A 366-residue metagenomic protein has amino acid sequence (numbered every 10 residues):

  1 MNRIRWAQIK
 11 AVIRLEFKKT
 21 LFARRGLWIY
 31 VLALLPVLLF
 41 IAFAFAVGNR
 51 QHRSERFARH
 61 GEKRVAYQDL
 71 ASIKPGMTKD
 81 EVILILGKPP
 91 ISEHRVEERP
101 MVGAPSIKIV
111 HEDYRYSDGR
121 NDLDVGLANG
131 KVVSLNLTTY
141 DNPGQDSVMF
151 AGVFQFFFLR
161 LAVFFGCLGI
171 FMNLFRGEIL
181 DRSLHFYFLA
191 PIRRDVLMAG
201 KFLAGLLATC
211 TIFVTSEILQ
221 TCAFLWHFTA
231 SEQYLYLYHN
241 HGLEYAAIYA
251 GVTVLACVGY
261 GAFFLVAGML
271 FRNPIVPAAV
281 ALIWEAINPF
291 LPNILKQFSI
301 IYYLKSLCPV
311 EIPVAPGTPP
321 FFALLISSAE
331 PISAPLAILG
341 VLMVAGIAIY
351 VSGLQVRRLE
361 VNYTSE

Functional and structural regions predicted by a protein language model:
M1-Y30: Aromatic- and glycine-rich beta-strand/loop motifs that create alpha-glucan
V12-F17, L21-F22, N173-A208, T364: Helix-loop-helix units of permease transmembrane domains in multi-pass membrane transporters, especially ABC
R25, R193-R194, A199, H241-G242 (+1 more regions): Membrane-helix interface segments
L38-E62, T138-L174, M198-L270, V310-I312 (+2 more regions): Secretory targeting signals
L39-R50, F271-A315: Transmembrane helix segments
R50-P143: Residues within mature, well-folded domains
C167-F171, L184, L219, Y260-F263 (+3 more regions): Hydrophobic/aromatic residues in alpha-helical transmembrane segments
V266, G340-E366: Junction motif at the cytosolic side of a transmembrane helix
